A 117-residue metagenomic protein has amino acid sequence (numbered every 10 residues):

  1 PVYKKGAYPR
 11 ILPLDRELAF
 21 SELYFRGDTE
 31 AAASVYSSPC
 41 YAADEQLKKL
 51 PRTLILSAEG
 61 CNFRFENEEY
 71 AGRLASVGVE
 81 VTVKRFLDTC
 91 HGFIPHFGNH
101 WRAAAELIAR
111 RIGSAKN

Functional and structural regions predicted by a protein language model:
P1-N117: Alpha/beta-hydrolase superfamily serine-hydrolase fold, recognizing
